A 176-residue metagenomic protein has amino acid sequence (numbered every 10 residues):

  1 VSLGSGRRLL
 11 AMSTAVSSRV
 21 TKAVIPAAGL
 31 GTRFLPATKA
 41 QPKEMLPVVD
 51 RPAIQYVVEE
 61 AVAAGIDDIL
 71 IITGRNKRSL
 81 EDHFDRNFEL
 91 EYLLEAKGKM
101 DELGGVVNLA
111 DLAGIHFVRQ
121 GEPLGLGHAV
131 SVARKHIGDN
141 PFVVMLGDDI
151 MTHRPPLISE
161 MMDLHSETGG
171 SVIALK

Functional and structural regions predicted by a protein language model:
V1-A11: Short, Lys/Arg-enriched N-terminal segments with co-localized hydrophobic residues within the first ~10-30 amino acids
V1-S2, A27, G170: A general, composition-driven signal for non-globular sequence regions
S5-R7, D85, K99: Intrinsically disordered, low-complexity regions
S13-A96, Q120, P155-E160: N-terminal glycine-rich phosphate-binding loop and ensuing alpha1 helix
D82, E89-E95, M100-K176: Conserved beta-loop-beta/alpha segment of the NTase-like Rossmann-fold superfamily that binds/positions NTPs
